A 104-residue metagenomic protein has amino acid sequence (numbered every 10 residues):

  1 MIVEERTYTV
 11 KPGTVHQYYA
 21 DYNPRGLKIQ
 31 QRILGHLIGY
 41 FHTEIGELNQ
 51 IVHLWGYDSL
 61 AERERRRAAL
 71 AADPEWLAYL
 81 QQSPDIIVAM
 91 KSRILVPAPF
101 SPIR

Functional and structural regions predicted by a protein language model:
I2-R6, Y18, Q30, Q50-L54: Short, structured motif recognition centered on aromatic/hydrophobic residues
V3, L27, L60-E64, V88-M90: Short alpha-helical segments used as structural interaction elements across diverse proteins
V3, L54-D58, A69, D73: Generic alpha-helical hydrophobic packing signal
K11, R32, H36-V52, D58 (+1 more regions): Glycine-rich beta-strand-turn "strand-cap" elements at beta-sheet edges
T14-G39: Short amphipathic alpha-helical segments
H16-Y18, S59-A71: Short amphipathic alpha-helices within nucleic acid-binding modules
D21-P24, A69, Q82-D85: Residues within well-ordered alpha-helical secondary structure of globular protein domains
I29, P74-E75: A common structural junction motif
